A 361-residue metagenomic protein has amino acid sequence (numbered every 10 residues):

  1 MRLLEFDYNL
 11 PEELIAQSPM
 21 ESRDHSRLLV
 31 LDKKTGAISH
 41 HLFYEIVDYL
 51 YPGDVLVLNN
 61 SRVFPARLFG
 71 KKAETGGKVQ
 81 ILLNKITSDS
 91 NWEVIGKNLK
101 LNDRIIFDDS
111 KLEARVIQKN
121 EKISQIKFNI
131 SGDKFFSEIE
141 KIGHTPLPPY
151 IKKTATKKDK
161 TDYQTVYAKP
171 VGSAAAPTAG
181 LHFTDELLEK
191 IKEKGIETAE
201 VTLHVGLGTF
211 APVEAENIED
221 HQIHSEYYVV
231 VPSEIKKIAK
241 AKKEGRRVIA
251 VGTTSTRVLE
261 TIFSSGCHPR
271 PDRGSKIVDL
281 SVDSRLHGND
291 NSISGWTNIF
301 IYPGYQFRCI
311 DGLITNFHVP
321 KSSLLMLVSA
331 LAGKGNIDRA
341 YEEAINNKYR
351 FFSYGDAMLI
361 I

Functional and structural regions predicted by a protein language model:
M1-G266, N289-I361: Surface-exposed, charge/polar-rich loops and edge strands
S264-I293: Intrinsic disorder/low-complexity segments
